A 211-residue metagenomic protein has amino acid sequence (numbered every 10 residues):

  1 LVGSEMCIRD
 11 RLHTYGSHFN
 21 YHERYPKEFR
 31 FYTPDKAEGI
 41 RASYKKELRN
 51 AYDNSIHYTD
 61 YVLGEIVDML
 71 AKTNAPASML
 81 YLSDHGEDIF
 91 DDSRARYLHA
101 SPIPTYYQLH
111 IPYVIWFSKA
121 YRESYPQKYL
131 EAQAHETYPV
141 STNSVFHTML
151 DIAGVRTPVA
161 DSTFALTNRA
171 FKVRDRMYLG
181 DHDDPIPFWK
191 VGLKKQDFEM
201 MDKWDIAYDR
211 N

Functional and structural regions predicted by a protein language model:
S4-E5, R9-N211: Catalytic domains that recognize anionic headgroups
